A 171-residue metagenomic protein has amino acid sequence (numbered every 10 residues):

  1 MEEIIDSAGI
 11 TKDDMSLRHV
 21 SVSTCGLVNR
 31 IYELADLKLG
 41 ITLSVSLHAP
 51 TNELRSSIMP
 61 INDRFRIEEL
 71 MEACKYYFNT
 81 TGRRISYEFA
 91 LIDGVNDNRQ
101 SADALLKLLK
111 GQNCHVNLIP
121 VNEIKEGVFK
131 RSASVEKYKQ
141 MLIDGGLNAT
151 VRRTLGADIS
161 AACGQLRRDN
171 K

Functional and structural regions predicted by a protein language model:
M1-G145: Conserved AdoMet/S-adenosylmethionine-binding subsite of the radical SAM
L118, V151-R153: A structural preference for short, hydrophobic beta-strand core positions in alpha/beta folds
E123-G127, T154-A161: Short proline/glycine- and acidic-rich turn/helix-capping motifs at secondary-structure junctions
D144, G156-K171: Radical SAM enzyme core and accessory elements
N148: Conserved C-terminal helical docking segment of ANL/AMP-forming enzymes that engages the acyl-acceptor during
